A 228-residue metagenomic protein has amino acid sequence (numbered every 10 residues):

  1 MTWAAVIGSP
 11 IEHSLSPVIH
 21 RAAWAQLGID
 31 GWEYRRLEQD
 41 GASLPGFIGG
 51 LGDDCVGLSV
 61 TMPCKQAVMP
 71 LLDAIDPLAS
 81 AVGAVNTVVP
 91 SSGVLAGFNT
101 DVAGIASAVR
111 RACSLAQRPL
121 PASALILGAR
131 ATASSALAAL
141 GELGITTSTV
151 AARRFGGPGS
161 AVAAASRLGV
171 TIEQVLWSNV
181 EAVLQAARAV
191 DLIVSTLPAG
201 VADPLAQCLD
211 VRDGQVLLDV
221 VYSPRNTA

Functional and structural regions predicted by a protein language model:
T2-L115, P224: Phosphate/diphosphate ligand-binding glycine-rich loop within oxidoreductases
S9, G128-R130: Glycine-rich Rossmann-fold phosphate-binding loop(s) that bind the pyrophosphate of adenine dinucleotide cofactors
I29-L37, T147-T149, V170-Q174: Short beta-strand elements in bilobed, periplasmic/extracellular small-molecule ligand-binding domains
R118-L120, E142-G144, Q207-Q215: Short, conserved loop/helix-junction motifs that constitute active-site signature segments in enzyme catalytic cores
A133-S134: N-terminal Rossmann-fold NAD(P) dinucleotide-binding loop
I145-G169: NAD(P)-binding Rossmann-fold cofactor-contacting core
T171-A228: Rossmann-like adenosine-cofactor binding region
